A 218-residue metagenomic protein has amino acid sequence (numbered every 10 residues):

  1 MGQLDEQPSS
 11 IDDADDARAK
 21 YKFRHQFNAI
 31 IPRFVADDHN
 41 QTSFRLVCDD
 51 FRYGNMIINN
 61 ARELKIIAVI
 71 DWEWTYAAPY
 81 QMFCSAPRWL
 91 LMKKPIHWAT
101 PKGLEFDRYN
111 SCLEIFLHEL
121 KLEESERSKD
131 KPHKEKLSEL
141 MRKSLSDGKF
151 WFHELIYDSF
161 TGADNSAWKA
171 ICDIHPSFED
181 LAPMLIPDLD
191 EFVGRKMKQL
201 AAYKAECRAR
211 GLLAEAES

Functional and structural regions predicted by a protein language model:
M1-V47, Y53-G54, K65-A68, W74-S218: Intrinsically disordered, low-complexity intracellular terminal segments
M56-I58: Hydrophobic residue at the +6 position relative to the catalytic HRD Asp in the kinase catalytic loop
A61-E63: Short strand-connecting beta-turns/loops that link adjacent beta-strands
